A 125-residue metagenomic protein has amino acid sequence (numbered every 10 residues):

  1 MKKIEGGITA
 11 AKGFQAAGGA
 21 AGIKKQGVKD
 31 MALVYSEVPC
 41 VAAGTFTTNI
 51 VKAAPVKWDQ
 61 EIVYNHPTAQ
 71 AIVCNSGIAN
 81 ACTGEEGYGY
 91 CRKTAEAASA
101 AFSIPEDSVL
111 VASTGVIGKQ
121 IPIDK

Functional and structural regions predicted by a protein language model:
M1-N49: N-terminal amphipathic/basic leader segments beginning at the initiator methionine
G27-D30, K52-A53, H66-A71, I104-S108: Short coil/turn connectors at secondary-structure junctions
V38, E61, G77-A79, T114-V116: Short, ordered loop/turn segments at secondary-structure junctions
T45, G84-G87, Q120-K125: Short acidic, glycine/serine/threonine-rich loops at helix termini
T48-K57, E85-K93: Glycine-rich anion/phosphate-binding loops
Q70-G77, S108-T114: Glycine- and acidic-rich phosphate- and metal-coordinating loops
V73-S103: Alpha-helical support elements that line or immediately flank enzyme active sites and cofactor-binding pockets
R92, A97-K125: Glycine-rich, mobile lid/loop segments that gate access to catalytic sites or pores
